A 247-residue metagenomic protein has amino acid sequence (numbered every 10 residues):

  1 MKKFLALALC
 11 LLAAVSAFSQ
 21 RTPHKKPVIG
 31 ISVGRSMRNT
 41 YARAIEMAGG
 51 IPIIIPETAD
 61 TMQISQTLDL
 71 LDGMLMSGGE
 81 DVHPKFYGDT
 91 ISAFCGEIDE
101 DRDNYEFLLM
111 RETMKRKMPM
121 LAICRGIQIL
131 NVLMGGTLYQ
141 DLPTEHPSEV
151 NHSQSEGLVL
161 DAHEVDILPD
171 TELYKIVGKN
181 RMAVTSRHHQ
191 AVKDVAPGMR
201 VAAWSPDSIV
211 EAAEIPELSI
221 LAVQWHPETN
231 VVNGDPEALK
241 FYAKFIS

Functional and structural regions predicted by a protein language model:
K2-F4, S16-I123, N131-Y139, P143-I176 (+5 more regions): N-terminal beta1-alpha1 cap of cysteine-dependent amidohydrolase-like domains
L5-L12: Sec-dependent signal peptide hydrophobic core
I127: The feature captures the ABC ATPase H-loop/switch
K179: Aromatic-anchored helix/helix-loop segment that forms the rim or "lid" of small-molecule/cofactor binding pockets
